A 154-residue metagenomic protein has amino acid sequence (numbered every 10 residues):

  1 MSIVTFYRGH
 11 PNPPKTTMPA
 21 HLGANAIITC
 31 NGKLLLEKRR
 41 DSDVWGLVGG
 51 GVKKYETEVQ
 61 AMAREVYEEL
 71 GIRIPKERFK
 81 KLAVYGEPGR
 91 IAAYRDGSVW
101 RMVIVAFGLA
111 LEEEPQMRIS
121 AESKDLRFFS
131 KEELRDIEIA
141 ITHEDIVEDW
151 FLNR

Functional and structural regions predicted by a protein language model:
M1-N25, D96-S98: Acidic, metal-coordinating catalytic segment for phosphate/diphosphate chemistry, firing primarily on the Nudix
L22-A24, G32, V103-V105, K124: Change "...and in nucleic-acid phosphodiester-cleaving endonucleases..." to "...and in nucleic-acid processing enzymes
I28, A106-A110, F128-S130: Short, well-ordered beta-strand micro-motif
T29-E69, R73: Conserved Nudix-box catalytic region and its N-terminal flanking loop in Nudix hydrolases and closely related
D43-W45, Q116-R154: Nudix hydrolase/Nudix homology domain
R73-V84: A short coil-to-beta-strand element that immediately follows conserved catalytic motifs
Y85-Q116: Active-site-adjacent beta-strand/loop module that shapes the phosphate/pyrophosphate-binding cleft
